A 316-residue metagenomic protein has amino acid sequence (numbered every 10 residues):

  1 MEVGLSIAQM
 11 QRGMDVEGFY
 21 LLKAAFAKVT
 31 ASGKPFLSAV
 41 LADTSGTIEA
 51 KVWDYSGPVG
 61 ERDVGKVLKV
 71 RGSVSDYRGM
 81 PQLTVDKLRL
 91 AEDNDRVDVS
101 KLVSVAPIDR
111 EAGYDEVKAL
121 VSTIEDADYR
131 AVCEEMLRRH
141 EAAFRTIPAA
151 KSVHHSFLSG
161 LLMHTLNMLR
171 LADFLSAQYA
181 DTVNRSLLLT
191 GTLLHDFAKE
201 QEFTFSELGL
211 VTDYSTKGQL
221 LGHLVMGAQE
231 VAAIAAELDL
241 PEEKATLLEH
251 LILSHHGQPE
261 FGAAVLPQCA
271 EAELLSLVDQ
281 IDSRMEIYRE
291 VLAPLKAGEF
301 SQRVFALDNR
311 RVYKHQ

Functional and structural regions predicted by a protein language model:
M1-V16: OB-fold nucleic-acid-binding modules
Y20, G65, M168, I252 (+1 more regions): Divalent metal-coordination and catalytic microenvironments
A24-P35, T47-K101: OB-fold single-stranded nucleic acid-binding module
S38-D43, F205: Short, acidic/hydrophobic/Gly-rich beta-strand patch recurrent on exposed beta strands that often constitutes part
Q82-P148: Extended, charge-rich, solvent-exposed interface segments
Y129-D173, L194-A198, E202: A short mid-domain helix/strand-loop element embedded in enzyme catalytic domains that forms or borders the active-site
V153-H155, M163, F174-L295: Divalent metal-dependent catalytic cores for phosphoryl transfer on phosphate-bearing substrates
S276, A293-P294, G298-R310, K314-Q316: N-terminal intrinsically disordered, cationic/polar leader segments that include organellar targeting peptides
